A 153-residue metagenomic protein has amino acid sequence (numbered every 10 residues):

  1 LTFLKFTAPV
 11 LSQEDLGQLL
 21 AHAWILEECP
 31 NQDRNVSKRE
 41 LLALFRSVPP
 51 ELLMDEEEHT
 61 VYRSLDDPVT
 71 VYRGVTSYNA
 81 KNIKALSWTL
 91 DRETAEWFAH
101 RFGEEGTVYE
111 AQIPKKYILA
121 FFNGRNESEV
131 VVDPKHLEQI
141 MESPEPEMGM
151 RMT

Functional and structural regions predicted by a protein language model:
L1-V71, T76-L86, L90-T153: Conserved NAD+-utilizing ADP-ribose enzyme module
